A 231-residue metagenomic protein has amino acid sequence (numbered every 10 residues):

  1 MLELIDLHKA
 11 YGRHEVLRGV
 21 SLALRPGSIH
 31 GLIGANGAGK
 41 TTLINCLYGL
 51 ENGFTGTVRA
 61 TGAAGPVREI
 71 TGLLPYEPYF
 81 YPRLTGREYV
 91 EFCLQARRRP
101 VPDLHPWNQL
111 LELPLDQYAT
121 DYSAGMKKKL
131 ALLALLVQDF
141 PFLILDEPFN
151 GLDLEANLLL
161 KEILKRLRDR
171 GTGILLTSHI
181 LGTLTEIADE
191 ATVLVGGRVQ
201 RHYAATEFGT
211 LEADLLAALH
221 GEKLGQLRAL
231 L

Functional and structural regions predicted by a protein language model:
I33-A35: The feature captures the beta-strand-to-loop junction immediately N-terminal to the Walker
Y48: Helix-to-loop junction immediately C-terminal to a conserved catalytic motif
N52-E69, R201: Conserved ABC transporter NBD signature motif
L143-E147: Catalytic Walker B motif of ABC-type/P-loop ATPase nucleotide-binding domains
L154-E155: Helix N-cap at the start of a conserved alpha-helix in ABC-type nucleotide-binding domains
S178-H179: H-loop/switch region of ABC-family ATPase nucleotide-binding domains
R198-H220: Conserved beta-strand-loop-alpha-helix hinge in the C-terminal portion of ABC ATPase nucleotide-binding domains
